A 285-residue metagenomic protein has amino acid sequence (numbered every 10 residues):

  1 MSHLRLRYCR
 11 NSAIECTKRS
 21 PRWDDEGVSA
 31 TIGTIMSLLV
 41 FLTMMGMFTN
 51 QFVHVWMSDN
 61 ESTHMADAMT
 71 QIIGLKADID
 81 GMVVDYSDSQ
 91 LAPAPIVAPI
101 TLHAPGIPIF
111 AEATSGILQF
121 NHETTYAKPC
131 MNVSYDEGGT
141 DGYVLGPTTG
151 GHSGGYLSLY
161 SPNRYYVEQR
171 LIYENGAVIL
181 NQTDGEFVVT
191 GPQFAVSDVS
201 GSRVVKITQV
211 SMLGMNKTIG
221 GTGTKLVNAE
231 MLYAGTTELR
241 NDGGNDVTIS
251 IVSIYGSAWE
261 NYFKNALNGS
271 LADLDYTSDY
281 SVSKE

Functional and structural regions predicted by a protein language model:
M1-E26: N-terminal leader/signal peptides at the extreme start of proteins
S2, L6-C9, T31, M47-T183 (+1 more regions): Beta-strand/loop motifs with alternating small/hydrophobic and polar/acidic residues, enriched in the first structured
I14-E15, R22, V55, S62 (+1 more regions): A general structural-boundary detector
R22-Q51: N-terminal single-pass transmembrane signal-anchor helix
M36, V40, N60-T63, D67 (+1 more regions): Catalytic cores of large soluble enzymes that bind and process phosphate-bearing ligands
N121-E285: Intrinsically disordered, low-complexity regions enriched in Pro/Ser/Thr/Gly and acidic residues
